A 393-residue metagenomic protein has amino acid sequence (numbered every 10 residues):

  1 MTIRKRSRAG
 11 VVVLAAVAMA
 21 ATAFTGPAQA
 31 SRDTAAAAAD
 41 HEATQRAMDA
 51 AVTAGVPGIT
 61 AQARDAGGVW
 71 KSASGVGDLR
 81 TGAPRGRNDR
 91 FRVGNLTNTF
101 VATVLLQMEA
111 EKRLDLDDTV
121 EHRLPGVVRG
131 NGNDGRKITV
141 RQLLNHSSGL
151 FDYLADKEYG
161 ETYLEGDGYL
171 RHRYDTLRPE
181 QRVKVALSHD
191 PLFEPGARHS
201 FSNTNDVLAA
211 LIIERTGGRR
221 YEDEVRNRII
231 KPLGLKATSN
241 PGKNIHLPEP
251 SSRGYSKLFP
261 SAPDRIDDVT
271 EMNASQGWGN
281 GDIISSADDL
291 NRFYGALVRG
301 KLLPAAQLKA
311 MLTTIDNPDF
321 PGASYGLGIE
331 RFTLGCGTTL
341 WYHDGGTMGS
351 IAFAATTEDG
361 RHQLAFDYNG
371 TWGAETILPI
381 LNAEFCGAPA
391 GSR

Functional and structural regions predicted by a protein language model:
M1-V17: N-terminal export and membrane-targeting signals
T2-R6, G26-A73, R265-R393: Catalytic loop of the DD-peptidase/beta-lactamase superfamily, centered on the K-T-G motif and neighboring
A15-A18, A28-A30: Cleavable N-terminal signal peptides
D33-A35, R90-R92, V127-N131, G168-R173 (+5 more regions): Second-shell loop/turn segments in exported
A39-H41, R92-N95, M108-A155, S188 (+2 more regions): Active-site helix/loop module of the DD-peptidase/beta-lactamase fold, centered on the serine-lysine SxxK catalytic
S72-S74, E161-F193, R220-T238, R361: Short, charged, amphipathic alpha-helices and their helix-cap/turn boundaries
P84-D89, D167, H189-P195, T270-G279 (+1 more regions): Flexible glycine/proline-enriched surface loops and loop-helix/loop-strand junctions
E180-L192, F259-S275: The feature captures the short pre-catalytic strand/loop hairpin that immediately precedes and shapes the active-site
